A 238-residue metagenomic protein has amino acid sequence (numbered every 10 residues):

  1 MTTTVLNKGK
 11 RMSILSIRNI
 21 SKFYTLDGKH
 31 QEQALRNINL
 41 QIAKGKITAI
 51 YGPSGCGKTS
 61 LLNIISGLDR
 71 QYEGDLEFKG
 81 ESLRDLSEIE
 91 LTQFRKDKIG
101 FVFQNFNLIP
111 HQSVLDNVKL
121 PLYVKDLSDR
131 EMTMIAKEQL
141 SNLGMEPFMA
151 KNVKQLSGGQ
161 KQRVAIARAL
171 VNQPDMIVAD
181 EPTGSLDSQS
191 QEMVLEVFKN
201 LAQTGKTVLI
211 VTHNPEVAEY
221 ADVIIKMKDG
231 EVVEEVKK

Functional and structural regions predicted by a protein language model:
Y51-P53: The feature captures the beta-strand-to-loop junction immediately N-terminal to the Walker
S66: Helix-to-loop junction immediately C-terminal to a conserved catalytic motif
G74-S82: Conserved ABC transporter NBD signature motif
N152-L156, Q160: Conserved ABC ATPase signature
Q173: Conserved catalytic motifs of ABC-family nucleotide-binding domains
I177-D180: Catalytic Walker B motif of ABC-type/P-loop ATPase nucleotide-binding domains
S188-S190: Helix N-cap at the start of a conserved alpha-helix in ABC-type nucleotide-binding domains
